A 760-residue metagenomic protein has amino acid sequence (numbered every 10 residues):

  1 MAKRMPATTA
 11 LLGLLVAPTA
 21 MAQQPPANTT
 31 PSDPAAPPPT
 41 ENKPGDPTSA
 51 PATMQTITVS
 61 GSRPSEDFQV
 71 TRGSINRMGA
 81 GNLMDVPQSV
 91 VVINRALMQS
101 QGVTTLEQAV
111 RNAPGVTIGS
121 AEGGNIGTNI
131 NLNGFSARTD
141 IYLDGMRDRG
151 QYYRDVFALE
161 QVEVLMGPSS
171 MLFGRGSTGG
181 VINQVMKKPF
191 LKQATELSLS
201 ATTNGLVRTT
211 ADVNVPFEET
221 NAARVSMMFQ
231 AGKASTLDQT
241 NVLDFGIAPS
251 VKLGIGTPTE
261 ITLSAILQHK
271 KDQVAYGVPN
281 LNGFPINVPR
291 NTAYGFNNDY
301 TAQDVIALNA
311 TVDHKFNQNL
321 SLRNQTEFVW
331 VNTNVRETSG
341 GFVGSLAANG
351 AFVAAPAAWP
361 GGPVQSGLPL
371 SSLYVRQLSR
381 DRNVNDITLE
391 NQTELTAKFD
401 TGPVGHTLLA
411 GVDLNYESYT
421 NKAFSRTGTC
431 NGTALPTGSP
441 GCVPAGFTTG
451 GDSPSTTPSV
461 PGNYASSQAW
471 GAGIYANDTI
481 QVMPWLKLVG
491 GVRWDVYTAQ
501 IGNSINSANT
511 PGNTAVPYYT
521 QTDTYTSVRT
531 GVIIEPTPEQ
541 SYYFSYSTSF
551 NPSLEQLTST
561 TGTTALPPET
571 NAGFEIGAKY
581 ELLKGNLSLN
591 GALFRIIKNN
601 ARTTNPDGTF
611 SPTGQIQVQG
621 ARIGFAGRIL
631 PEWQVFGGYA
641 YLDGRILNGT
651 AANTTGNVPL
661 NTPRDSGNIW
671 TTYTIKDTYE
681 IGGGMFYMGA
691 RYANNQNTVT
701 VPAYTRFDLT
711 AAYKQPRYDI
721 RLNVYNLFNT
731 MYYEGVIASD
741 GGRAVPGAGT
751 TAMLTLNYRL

Functional and structural regions predicted by a protein language model:
M54-K192, I576: Acidic, small-polar-rich N-terminal luminal/periplasmic segments of exported/outer-membrane proteins
F157-E160, M171-P249, I255-T259, L587: Outer-membrane beta-barrel translocator/receptor signature
T220-A223, P258-I261, N319-L322, P403 (+8 more regions): Repeated loop/turn-to-beta-strand initiation elements of outer-membrane beta-barrel proteins
G232-A234, I247-K315, N319, Q325 (+3 more regions): Acidic/polar loop-and-plug regions of large Gram-negative outer-membrane beta-barrel proteins
K252, G256, D386, G405-L409 (+7 more regions): Structural signature of Gram-negative outer-membrane beta-barrels, strongest in the C-terminal barrel of TonB-dependent
D313-K315, L320-E327, V331-S339, E535 (+4 more regions): Membrane-embedded beta-barrel scaffold of Gram-negative outer-membrane proteins
R595-I597, P612-Q696, F728-M731, T755-R759: Gram-negative outer-membrane beta-barrel transporters
Y687-N694, A712-L760: C-terminal beta-signal and adjacent terminal beta-strands/loops of Gram-negative outer-membrane beta-barrel proteins
